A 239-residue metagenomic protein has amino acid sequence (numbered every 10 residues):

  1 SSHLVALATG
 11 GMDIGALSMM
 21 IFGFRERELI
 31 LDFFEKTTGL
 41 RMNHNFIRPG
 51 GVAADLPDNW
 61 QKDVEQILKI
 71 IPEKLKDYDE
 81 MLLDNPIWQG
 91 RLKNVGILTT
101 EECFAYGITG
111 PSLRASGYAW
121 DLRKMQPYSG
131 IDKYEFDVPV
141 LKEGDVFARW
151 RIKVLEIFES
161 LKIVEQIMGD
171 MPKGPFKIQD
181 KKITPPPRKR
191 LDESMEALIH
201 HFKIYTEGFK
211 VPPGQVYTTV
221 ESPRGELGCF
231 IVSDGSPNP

Functional and structural regions predicted by a protein language model:
S1-P239: Metal/cofactor-centered catalytic core regions of large enzymes
